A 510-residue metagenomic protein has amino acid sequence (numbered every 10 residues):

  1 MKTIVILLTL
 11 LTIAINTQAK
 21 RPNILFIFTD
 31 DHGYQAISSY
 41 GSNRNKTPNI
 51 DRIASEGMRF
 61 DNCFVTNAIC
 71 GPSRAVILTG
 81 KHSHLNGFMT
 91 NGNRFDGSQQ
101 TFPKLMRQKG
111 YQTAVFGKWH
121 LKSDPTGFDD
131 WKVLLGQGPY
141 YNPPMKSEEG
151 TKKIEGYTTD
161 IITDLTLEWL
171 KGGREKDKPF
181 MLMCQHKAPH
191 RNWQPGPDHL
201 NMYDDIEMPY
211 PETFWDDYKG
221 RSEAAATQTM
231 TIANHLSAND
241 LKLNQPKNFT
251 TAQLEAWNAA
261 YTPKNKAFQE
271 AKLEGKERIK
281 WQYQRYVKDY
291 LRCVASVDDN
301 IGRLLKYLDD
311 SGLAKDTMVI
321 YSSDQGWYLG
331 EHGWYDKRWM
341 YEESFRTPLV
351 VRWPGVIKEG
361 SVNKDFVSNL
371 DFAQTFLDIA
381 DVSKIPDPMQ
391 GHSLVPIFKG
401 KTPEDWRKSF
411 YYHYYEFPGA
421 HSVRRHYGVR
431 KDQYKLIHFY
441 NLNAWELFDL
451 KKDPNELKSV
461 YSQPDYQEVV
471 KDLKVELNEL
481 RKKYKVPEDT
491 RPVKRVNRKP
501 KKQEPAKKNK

Functional and structural regions predicted by a protein language model:
K2, I15-Y440, A444-W445, P454-V475 (+2 more regions): Formylglycine-dependent sulfatase
I4-I13: Sec-dependent N-terminal signal peptides
K451: Residues forming the ATP-binding cleft of Hanks-type serine/threonine protein kinase domains
